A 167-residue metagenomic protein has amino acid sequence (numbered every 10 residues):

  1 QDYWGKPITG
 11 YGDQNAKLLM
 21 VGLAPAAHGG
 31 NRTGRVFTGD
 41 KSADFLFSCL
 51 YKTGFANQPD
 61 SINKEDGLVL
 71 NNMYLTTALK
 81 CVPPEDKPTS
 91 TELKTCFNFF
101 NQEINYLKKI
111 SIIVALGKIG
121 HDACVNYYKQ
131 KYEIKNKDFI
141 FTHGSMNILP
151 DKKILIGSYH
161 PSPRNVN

Functional and structural regions predicted by a protein language model:
Q1-F141, S145-V166: A polyanion-binding, active-site-adjacent surface
